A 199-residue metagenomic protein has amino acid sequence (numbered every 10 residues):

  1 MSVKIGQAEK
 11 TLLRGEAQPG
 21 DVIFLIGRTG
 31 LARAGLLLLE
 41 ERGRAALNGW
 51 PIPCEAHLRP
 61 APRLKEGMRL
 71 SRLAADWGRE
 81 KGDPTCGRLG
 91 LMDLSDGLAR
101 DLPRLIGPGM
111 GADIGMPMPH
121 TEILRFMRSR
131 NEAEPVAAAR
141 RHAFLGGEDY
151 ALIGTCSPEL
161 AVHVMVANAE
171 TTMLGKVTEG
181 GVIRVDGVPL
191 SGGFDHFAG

Functional and structural regions predicted by a protein language model:
M1-R42, K176: Glycine-rich anion-binding loops of enzyme active sites
V3-Q7, D76-G199: Glycine-/charge-enriched secondary-structure boundary and capping motifs
Q18-P19, K65, L145: Residue-level recognition of short, solvent-exposed, well-ordered loop/turn junctions that link secondary-structure
V22, G35, R69-R72, D101-R104: Alpha-helical scaffold segments in soluble metabolic enzymes
L38-A45, L105-M110: Short, surface-exposed, charged loop/turn segments at secondary-structure junctions
G43-P60: A short, charged helix-loop
H57-L73, G90-A99: Active-site rim beta-loop-alpha module in soluble metabolic enzymes
